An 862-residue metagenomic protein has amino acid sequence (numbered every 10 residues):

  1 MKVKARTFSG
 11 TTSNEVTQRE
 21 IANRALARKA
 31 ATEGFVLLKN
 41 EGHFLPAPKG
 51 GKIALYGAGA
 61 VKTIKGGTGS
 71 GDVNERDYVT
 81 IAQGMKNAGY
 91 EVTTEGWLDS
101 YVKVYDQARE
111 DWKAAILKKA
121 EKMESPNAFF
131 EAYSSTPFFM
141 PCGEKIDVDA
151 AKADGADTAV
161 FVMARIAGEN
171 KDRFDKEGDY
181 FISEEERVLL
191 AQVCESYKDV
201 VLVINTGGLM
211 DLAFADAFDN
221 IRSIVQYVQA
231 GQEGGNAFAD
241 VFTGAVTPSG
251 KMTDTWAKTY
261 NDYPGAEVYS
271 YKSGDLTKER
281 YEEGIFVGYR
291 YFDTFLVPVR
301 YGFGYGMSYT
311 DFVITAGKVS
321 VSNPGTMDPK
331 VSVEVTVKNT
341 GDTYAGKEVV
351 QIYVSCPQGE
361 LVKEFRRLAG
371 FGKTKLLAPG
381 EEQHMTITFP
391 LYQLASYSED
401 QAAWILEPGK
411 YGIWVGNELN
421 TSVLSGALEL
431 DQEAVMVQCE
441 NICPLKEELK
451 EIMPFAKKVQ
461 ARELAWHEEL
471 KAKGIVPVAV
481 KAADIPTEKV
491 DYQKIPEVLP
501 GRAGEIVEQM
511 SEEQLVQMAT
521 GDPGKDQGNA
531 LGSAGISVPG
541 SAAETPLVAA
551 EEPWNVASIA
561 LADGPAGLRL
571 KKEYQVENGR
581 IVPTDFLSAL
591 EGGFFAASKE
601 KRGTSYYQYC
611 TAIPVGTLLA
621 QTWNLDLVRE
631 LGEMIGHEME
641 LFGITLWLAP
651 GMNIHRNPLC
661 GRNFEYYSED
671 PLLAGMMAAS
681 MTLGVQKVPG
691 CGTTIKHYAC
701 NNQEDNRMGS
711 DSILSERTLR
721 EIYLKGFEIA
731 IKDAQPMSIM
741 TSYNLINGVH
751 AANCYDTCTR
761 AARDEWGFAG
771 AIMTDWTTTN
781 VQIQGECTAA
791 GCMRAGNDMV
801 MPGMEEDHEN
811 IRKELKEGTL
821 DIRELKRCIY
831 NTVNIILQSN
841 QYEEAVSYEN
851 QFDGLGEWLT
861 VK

Functional and structural regions predicted by a protein language model:
M1-S396, I405-L419, Q438-K862: Glycoside hydrolase catalytic-domain context in secreted enzymes
A402: Extracellular/periplasmic metallocenter environments
T421-Q438: Short beta-strand elements
